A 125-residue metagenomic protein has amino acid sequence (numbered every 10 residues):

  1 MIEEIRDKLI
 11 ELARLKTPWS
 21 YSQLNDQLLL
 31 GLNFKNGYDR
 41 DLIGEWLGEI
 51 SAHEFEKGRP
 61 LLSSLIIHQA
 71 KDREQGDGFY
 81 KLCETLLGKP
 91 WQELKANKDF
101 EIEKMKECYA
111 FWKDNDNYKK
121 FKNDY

Functional and structural regions predicted by a protein language model:
I2-R6, L12-A13, T17-Y125: Nucleic acid-binding interface residues in structured DNA/RNA-binding domains, emphasizing the DNA-engaging scaffolds
